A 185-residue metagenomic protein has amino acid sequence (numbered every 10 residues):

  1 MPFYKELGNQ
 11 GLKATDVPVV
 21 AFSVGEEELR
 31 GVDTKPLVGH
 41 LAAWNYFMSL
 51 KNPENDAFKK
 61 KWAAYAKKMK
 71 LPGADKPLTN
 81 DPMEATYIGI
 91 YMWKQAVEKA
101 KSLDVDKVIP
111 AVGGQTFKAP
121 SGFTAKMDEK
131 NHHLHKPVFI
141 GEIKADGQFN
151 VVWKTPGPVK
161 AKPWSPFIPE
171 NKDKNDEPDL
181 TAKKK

Functional and structural regions predicted by a protein language model:
M1-K185: Extracytosolic ligand-binding ectodomains
